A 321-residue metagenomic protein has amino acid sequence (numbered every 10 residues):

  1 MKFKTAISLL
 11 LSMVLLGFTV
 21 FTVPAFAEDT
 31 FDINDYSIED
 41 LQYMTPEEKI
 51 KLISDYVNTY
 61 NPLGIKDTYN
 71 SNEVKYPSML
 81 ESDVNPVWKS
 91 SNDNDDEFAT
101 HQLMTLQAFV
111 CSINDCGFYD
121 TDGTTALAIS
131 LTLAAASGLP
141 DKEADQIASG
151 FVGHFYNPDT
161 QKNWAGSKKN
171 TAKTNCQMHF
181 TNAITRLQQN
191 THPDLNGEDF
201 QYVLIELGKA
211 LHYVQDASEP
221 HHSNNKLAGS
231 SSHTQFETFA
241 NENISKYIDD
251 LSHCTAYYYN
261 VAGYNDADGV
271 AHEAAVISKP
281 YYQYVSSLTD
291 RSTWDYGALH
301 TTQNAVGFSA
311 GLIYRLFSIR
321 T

Functional and structural regions predicted by a protein language model:
K2-K4, K66: Intrinsically disordered, low-complexity polyampholyte segments enriched for Lys and acidic residues
K4-L16: Sec-dependent N-terminal signal peptides
L16-A25: C-terminal segment of classical bacterial N-terminal signal peptides
A27-I205, P220-R320: N-terminal, motif-rich segments that launch catalysis or mediate targeting to/interaction with membranes, typified by
V203-Q215: Short alpha-helix carrying the canonical HExxH Zn2+-binding catalytic motif
